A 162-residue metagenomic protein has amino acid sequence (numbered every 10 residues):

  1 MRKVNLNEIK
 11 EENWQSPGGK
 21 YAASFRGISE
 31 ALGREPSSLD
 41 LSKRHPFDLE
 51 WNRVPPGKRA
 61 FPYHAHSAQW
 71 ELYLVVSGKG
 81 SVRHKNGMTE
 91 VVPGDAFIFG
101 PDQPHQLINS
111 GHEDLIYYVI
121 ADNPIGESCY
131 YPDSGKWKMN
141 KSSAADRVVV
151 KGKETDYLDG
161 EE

Functional and structural regions predicted by a protein language model:
M1-P46, G135-E162: A short, N-terminal "cap"/entry segment at the start of jelly-roll beta-barrel domains of the cupin/DSBH fold
A31-S37, E50-H66, P101: Conserved short histidine dyad/triad with adjacent acidic residue
P46, W51-P56, A65-H84, A121-P124: Short, conserved beta-strand element in jelly-roll/cupin
F61, G87-T89, C129: Short beta-strand segments
L72, K79-S81, M88, P104 (+1 more regions): Structural motif
N86-D102: Short acidic-glycine-tyrosine-enriched beta hairpin
P101-E127: Ligand-binding loop in jelly-roll beta-barrel domains
